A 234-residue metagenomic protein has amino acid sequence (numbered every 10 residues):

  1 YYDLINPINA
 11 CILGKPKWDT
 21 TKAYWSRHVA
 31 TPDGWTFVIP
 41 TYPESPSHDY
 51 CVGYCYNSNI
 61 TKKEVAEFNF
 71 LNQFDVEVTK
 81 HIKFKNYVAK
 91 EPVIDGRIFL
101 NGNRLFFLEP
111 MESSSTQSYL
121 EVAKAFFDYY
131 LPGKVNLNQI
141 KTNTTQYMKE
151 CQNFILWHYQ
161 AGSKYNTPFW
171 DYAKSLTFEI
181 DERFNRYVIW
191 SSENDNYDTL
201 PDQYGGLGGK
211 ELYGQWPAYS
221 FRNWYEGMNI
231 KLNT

Functional and structural regions predicted by a protein language model:
Y1-K22: Central beta-strand plus flanking loop segment that forms part of the substrate or channel wall within the catalytic
I5-P7, W25-W35: Conserved, well-structured functional cores that handle cations and Mg-NTP chemistry
T21, Q73, Y129-Y130: Extended charged low-complexity segments that act as oligomerization/scaffolding linkers
T21, V78-H81, G133-N138: Acidic/polar loop patches that form or flank catalytic/metal-binding clefts of enzymes that bind anionic ligands
T31-N86, F106-Q117: Conserved FAD/dinucleotide-binding core of flavoprotein oxidoreductases
W35, I94, I98, F107 (+3 more regions): Tryptophan-centric aromatic hotspots in well-structured domains and transmembrane helices
A89-Q152: Conserved mid-domain beta->alpha element of the FAD-binding
D128, P132-T234: Long, low-complexity C-terminal extensions of enzymes
